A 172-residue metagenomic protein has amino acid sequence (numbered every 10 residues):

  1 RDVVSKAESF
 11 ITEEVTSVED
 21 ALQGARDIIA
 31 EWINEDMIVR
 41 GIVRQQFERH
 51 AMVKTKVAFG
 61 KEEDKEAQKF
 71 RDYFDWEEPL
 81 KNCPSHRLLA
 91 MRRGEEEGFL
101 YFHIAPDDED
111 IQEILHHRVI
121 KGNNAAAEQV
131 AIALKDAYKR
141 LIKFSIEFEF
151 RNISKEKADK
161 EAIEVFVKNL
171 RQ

Functional and structural regions predicted by a protein language model:
R1-Q172: Duplex nucleic acid-engaging cores and interfaces of nucleic-acid transaction enzymes
